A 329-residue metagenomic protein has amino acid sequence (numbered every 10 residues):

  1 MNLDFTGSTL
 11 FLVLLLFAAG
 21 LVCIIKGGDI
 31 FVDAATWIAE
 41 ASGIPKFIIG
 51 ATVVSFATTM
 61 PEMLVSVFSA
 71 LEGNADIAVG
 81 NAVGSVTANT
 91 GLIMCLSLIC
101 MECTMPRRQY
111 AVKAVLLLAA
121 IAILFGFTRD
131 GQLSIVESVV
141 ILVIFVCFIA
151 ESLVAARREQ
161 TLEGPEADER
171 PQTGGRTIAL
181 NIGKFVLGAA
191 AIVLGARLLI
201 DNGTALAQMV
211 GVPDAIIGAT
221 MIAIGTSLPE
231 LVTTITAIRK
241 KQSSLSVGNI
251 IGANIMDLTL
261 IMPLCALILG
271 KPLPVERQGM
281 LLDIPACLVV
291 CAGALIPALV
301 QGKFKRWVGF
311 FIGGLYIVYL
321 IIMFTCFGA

Functional and structural regions predicted by a protein language model:
M1-A329: Hydrophobic alpha-helical segments, chiefly the membrane-spanning helices and signal/signal-anchor peptides
